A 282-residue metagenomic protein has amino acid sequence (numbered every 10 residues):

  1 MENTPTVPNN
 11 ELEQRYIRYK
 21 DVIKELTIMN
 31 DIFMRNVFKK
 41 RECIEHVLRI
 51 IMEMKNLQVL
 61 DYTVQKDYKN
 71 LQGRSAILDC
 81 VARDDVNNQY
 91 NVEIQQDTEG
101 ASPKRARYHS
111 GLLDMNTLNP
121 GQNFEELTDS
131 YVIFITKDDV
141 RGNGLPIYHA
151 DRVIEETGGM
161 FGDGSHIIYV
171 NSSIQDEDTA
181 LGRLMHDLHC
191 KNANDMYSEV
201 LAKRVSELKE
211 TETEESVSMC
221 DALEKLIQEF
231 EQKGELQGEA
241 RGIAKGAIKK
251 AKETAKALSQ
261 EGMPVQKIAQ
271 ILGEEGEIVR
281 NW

Functional and structural regions predicted by a protein language model:
M1-S165, D176-D178: Accessory alpha/beta interaction modules
E2-K24, I28, I32, I51 (+3 more regions): Short, charged alpha-helical interaction segments and adjacent helix-coil junctions
I168: Active-site scaffold of zinc-dependent metalloenzymes
N171-S173: Extended serine/threonine-enriched, polar tracts that run as long, contiguous segments within proteins
